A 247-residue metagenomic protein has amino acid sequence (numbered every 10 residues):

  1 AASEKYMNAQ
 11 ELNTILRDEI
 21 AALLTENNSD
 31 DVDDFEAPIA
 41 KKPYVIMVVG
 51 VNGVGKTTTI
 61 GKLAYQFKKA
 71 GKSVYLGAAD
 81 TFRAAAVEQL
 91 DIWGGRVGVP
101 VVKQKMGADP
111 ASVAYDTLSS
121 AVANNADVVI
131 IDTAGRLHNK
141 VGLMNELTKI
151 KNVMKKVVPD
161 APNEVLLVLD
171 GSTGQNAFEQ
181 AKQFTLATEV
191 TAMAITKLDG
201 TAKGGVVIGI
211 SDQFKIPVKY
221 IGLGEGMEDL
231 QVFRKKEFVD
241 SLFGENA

Functional and structural regions predicted by a protein language model:
A1-A79, A86-M106, A114-V122, A126-I131: Primarily NTPase-proximal linker/entry elements flanking Walker-type ATP/GTP-binding cores
V51, G77-D80, D132, V165 (+2 more regions): Residue-level signature of catalytic and energy-coupling elements of molecular machines, predominantly ATP/GTP-dependent
D80-T81, G171: Residue-level signal for short, function-critical loop segments
Q89, D109-N124, H138-G244: Conserved catalytic-core segment of NTP-binding enzymes
A134-R136: Short glycine-rich anion-binding loops that position phosphate/pyrophosphate groups of nucleotides and phosphorylated
